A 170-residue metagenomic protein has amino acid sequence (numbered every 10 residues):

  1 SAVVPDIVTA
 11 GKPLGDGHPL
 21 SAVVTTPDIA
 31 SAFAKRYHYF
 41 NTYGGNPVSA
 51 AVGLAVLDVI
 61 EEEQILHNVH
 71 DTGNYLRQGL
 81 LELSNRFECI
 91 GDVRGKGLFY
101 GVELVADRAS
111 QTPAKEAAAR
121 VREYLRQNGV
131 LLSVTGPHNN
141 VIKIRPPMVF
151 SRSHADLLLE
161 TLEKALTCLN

Functional and structural regions predicted by a protein language model:
S1-N170: Conserved N-terminal phosphate-binding loop of PLP-dependent enzymes in the Aspartate aminotransferase
